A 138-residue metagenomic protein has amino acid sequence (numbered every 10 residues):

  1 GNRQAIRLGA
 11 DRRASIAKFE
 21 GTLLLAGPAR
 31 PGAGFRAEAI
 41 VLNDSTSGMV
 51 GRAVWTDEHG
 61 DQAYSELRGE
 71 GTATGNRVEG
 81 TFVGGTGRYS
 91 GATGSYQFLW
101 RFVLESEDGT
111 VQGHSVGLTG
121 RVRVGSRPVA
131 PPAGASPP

Functional and structural regions predicted by a protein language model:
G1-P138: Beta-strand-enriched cores of mature, soluble protein domains
